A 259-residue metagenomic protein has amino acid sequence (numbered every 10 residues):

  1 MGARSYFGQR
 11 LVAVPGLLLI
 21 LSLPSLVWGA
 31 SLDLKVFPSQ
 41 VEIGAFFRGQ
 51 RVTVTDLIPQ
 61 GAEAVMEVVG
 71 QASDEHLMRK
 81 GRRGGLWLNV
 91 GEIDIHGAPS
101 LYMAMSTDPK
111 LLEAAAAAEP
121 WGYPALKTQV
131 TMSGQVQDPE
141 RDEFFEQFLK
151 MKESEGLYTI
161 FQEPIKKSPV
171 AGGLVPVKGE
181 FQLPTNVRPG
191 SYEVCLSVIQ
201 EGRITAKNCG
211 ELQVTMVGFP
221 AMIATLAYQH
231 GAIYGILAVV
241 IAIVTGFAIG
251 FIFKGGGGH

Functional and structural regions predicted by a protein language model:
G2-G16: Bacterial N-terminal signal peptides that target proteins for export
A13-S25: Bacterial N-terminal signal peptides
A30-F47: N-terminal edge beta-strand
R48-V54: Structural beta-strand segments of beta-rich domains
R82-R188: Membrane-proximal low-complexity regions enriched in glycine and acidic/polar residues
Q182, T205-I236: Short, aromatic-rich amphipathic segments at membrane interfaces that lie adjacent to a transmembrane helix or signal
N186-M216: Extended, hydrophilic extramembrane loops/domains of integral membrane proteins
A242-H259: Juxtamembrane interface at the cytosolic side of transmembrane helices
